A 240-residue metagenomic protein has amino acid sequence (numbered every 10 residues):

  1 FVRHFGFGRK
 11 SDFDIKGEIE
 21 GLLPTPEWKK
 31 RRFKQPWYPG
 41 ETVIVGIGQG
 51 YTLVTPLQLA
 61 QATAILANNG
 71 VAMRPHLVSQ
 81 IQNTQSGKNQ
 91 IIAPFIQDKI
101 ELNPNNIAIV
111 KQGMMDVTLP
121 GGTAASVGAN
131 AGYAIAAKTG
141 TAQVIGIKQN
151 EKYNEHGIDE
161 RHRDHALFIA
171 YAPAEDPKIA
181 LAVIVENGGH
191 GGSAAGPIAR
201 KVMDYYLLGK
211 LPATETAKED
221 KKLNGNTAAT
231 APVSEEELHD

Functional and structural regions predicted by a protein language model:
F1-A182, A228-D240: Beta-lactam-recognizing serine transpeptidase/beta-lactamase-like catalytic domain environment
L22-L23, Q97, M203-D204, T214-K218: Short, intrinsically disordered/low-complexity patches at protein termini and at juxtamembrane boundaries
I47, A93, R200-K201, L211-A217: Short C-terminal domain-edge/linker segments immediately following a structured domain
L59, R74, G191-D204: Short, charged, low-complexity patches
A67, T118, R200-L211: Short amphipathic alpha-helical signal-transduction/dimerization elements
V185: Conserved functional hotspot residues or short segments at active or partner-binding sites across diverse domains
G188-H190, L208: Short beta-strands and strand-coil junctions in structured, solvent-facing domains, enriched
L207-D240: Gram-negative outer-membrane assembly/targeting C-terminal domains
